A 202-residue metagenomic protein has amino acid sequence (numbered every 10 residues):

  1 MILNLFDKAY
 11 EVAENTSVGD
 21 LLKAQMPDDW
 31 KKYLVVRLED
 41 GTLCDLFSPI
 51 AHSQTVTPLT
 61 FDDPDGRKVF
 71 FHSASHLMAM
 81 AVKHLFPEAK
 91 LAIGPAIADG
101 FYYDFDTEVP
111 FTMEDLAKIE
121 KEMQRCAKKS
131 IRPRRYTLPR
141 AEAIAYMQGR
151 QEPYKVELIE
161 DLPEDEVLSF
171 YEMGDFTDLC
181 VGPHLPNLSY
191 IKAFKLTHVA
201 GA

Functional and structural regions predicted by a protein language model:
M1-S75, A79-D99, K118-R125: Ubiquitin-like/PB1-type beta-grasp interaction modules and other compact soluble beta-rich domains
S48-V69, K90-G94, Y102-A202: Auxiliary tRNA-acceptor-end handling modules of aminoacyl-tRNA synthetases
